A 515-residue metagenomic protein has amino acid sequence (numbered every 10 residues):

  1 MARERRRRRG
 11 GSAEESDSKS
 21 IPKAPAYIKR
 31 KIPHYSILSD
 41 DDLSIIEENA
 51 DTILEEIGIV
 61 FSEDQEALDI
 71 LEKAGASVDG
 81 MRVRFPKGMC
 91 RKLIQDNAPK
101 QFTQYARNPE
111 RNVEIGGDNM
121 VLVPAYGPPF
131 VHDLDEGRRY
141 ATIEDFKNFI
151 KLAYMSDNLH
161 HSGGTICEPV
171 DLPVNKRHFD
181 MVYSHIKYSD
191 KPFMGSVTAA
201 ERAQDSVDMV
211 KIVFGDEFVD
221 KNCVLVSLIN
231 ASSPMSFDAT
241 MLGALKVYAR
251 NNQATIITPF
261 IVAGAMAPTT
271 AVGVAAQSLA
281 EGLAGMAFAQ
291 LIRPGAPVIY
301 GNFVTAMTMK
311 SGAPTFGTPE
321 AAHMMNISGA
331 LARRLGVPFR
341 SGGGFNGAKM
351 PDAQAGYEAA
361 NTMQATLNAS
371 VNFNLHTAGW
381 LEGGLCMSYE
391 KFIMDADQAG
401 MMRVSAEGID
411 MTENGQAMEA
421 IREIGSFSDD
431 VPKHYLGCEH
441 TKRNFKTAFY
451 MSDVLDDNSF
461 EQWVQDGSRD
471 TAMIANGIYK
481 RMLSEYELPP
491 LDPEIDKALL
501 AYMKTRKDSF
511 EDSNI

Functional and structural regions predicted by a protein language model:
A2, R7, S12-Q65, D69-R84 (+5 more regions): Acidic, glycine/proline-rich low-complexity segments that act as flexible tails and inter-domain linkers
A2-A26, S36-N49, I57-G58, E63-D69 (+1 more regions): Catalytic-core signal marking the mid-to-C-terminal active-site face
P25-R30, E72-G75, V224, V262-A263 (+5 more regions): Short acidic (Asp/Glu) and glycine-rich catalytic loops that position anionic groups and cofactors
D41, I45-E48, S62, E66 (+13 more regions): Conserved active-site and cofactor/substrate-binding residues in soluble primary-metabolism enzymes
D42, L54-F61, G75-V78, I94-Q101 (+14 more regions): Structural signal for hydrophobic packing residues in well-ordered secondary-structure cores of soluble enzyme domains
V83-P268, V272: Catalytic alpha/beta active-site cores
L228-Q398: Glycine-rich anion/phosphate-binding loop at the beta-strand->alpha-helix junction
